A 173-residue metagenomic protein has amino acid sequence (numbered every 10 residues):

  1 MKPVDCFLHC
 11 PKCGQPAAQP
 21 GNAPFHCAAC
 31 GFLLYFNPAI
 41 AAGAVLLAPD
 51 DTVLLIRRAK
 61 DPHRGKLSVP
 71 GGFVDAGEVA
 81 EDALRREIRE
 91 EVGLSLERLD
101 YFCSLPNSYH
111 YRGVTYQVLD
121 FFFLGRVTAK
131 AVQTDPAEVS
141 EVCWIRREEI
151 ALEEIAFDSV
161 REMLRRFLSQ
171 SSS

Functional and structural regions predicted by a protein language model:
D5-H9, P24: Residues immediately within or flanking Cys/His clusters that coordinate Zn2+ in small zinc-binding modules
C10-C13, C27-C30: Short cysteine-rich clusters marking metal-coordination/redox-active sites
A18-P24, F36-I40: Short Cys/His-rich "knuckle" micro-motifs
P20, S95-S104: A short coil-to-beta-strand element that immediately follows conserved catalytic motifs
A29-V53, F73: Conserved N-terminal beta-strand and adjoining loop/helix that marks the start of the Nudix/MutT-like hydrolase domain
A48-E90: Conserved Nudix-box catalytic region and its N-terminal flanking loop in Nudix hydrolases and closely related
C103-A131: Active-site-adjacent beta-strand/loop module that shapes the phosphate/pyrophosphate-binding cleft
Q133-L164: NUDIX/MutT-family hydrolases
